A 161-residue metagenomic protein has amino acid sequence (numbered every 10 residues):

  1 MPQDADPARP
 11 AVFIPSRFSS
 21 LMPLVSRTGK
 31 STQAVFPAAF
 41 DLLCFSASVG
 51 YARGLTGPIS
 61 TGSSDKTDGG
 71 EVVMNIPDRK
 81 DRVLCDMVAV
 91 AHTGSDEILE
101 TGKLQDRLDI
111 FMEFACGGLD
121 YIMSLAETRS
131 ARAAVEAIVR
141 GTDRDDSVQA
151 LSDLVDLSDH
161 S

Functional and structural regions predicted by a protein language model:
M1-S31, T56-S161: Charged, low-complexity intrinsically disordered terminal regions and linker tails
V35-T61: Short, basic amphipathic alpha-helical segments that act as recognition/interaction helices in nucleic-acid-binding
